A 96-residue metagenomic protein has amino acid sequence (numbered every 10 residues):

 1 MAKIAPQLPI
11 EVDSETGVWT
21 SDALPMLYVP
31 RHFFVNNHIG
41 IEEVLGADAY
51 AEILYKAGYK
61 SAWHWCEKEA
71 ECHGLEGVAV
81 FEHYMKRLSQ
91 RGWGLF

Functional and structural regions predicted by a protein language model:
M1-F96: N-terminal accessory segment detector
